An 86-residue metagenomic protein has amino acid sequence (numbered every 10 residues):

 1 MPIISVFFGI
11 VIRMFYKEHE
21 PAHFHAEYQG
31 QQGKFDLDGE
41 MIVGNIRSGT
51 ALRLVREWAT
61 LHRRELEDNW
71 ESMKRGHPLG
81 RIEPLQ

Functional and structural regions predicted by a protein language model:
M1-Q86: Basic nucleic-acid-binding interfaces
